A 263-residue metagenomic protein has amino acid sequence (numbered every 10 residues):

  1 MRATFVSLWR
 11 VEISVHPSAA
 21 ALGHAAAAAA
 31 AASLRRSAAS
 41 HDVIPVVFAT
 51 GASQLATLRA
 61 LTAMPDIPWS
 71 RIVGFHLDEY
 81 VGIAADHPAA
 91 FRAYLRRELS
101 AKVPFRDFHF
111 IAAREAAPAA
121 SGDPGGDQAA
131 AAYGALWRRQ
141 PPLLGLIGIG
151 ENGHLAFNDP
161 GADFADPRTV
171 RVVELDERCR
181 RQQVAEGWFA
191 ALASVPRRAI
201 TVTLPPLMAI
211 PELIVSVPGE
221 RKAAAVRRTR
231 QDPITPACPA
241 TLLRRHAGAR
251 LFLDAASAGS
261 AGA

Functional and structural regions predicted by a protein language model:
M1-V46, A63, D127: N-terminal glycine-/serine-/threonine-rich phosphate-binding loop
A3-W9, P68-L146: Ligand-binding beta-strand-loop-alpha-helix segment within the catalytic cores of soluble metabolic enzymes
I44-V47, A52-S53, L136-D163: A glycine-rich beta-strand to alpha-helix segment that forms a phosphate/ribose-binding loop at ligand/cofactor sites
V47-G51, H76, I111-A112, L146-I149 (+1 more regions): Short beta-strand segments
A60-W69, P160-T169, Q231-I234: A glycine- and small-aliphatic-rich helix-loop capping segment at beta-alpha/alpha-beta transitions that lines
A156-V202: Class I SAM-dependent methyltransferase SAM-binding "motif I" and its flanking Rossmann-like core
V202-P205, A209-A263: ATP/nucleoside-binding phosphotransfer catalytic cores, i.e., glycine-rich phosphate-binding loops
